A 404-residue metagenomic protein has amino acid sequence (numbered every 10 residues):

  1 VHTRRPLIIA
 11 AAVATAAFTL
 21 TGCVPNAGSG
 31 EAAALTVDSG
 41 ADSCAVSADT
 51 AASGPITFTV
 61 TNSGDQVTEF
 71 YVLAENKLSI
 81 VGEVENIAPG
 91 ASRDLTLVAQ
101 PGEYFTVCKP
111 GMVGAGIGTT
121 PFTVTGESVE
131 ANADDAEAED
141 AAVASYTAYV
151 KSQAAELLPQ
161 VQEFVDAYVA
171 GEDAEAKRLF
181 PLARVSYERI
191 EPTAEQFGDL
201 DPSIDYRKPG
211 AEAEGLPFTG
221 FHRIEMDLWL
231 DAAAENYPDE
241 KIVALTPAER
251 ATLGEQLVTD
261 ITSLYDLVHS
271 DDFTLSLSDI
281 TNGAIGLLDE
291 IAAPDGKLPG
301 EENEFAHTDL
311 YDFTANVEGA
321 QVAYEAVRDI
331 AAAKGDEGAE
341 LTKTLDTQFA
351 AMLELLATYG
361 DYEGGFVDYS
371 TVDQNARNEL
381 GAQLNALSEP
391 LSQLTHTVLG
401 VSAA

Functional and structural regions predicted by a protein language model:
V1-A10: Bacterial N-terminal signal peptides that target proteins for export
T19-G22: C-terminal motif of bacterial Sec signal peptides marking the signal peptidase cleavage site
V24-N26: Bacterial signal peptide processing site
G30-A52: N-terminal edge beta-strand
S47-Q66, R93-V107: Beta-strand cores of secreted/periplasmic/IMS beta-sandwich domains, seen most often in copper-related folds
E69-L73: Beta-strand signatures of extracellular beta-sandwich domains
A88-A131: Extracellular/periplasmic metallocenter environments
S128-A404: Mature extracytoplasmic or organellar-lumen-exposed domains after removal of signal/transit peptides
